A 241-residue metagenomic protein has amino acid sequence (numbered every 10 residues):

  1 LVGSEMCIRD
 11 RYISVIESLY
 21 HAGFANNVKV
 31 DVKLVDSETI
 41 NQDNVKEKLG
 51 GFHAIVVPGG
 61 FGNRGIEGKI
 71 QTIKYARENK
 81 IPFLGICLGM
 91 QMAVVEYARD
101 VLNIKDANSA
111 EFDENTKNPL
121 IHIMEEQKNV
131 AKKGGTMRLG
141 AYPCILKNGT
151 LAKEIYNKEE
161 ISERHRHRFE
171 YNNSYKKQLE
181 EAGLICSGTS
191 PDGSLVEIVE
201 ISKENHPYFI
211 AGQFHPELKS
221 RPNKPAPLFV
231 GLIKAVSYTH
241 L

Functional and structural regions predicted by a protein language model:
L1-I8, T239-H240: Conserved small/polar residues in nucleotide/adenosyl-binding loops
S4, V35-S37, F52-G59, P82-G89 (+6 more regions): Generic beta-strand/beta-sheet core signal
E5, D10-G59, R64-E67: Phosphate-binding active sites in nucleotide-utilizing proteins
R9, I40-Q42, N63-G65, Q91-V94 (+3 more regions): Flexible loop/turn segments at secondary-structure boundaries
E17, L139, P143, K147-L241: C-terminal and late-domain segments of enzyme folds
A22-V30, R77-F83, I104-K105, E204-N205 (+1 more regions): Secondary-structure transition/capping motifs at alpha-helix termini and the adjoining loop/turn into the next element
L34-E38, V94, F112-T116, R168 (+1 more regions): A glycine-rich phosphate-binding loop feature that marks nucleotide/adenosyl-phosphate handling sites
K48-P143, G149-L151, P222, L228-V236: Cysteine-nucleophile active-site neighborhood
